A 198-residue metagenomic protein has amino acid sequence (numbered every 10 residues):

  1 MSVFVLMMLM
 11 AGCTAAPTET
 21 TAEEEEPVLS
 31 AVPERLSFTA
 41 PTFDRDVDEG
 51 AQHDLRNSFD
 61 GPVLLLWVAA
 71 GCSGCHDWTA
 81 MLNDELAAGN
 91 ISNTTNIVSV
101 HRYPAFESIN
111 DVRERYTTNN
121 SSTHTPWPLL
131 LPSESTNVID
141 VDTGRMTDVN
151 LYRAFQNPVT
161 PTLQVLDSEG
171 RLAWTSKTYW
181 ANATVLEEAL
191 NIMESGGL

Functional and structural regions predicted by a protein language model:
M1-V28: Secretory targeting signatures
C13, A69-A80: Short, thiol/selenol-centered motifs that function as redox-active sites or metal-ligating centers
S37-V63: A short beta-strand-turn-helix
F59-L64, S92-I97, S122-P128, V159-P161 (+1 more regions): Loop/turn elements at helix/coil->beta-strand transitions in domains of secreted/extracellular proteins
G61-V63, V68-G71, P104: Short pre-active-site segment immediately N-terminal to redox-active cysteine/selenocysteine motifs in thiol-based
H76-T125, L130, E134-D140, D148: Structural microenvironment flanking redox-active thiols in thiol-disulfide oxidoreductases
E134-A189: Thiol/disulfide oxidoreductase modules built on the thioredoxin-like
